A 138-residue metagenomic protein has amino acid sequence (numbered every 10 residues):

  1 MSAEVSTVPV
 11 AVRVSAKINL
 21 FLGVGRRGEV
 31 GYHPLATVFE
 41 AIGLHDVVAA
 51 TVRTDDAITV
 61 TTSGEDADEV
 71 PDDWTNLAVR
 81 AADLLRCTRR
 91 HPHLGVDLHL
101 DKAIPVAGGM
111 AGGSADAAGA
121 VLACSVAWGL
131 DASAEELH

Functional and structural regions predicted by a protein language model:
S2-G108, V126, L130-E135: ATP-binding N-lobe of GHMP and related small-molecule kinases
S114-W128: Short, small-residue alpha-helix embedded
H138: Catalytic beta/alpha-barrel core
